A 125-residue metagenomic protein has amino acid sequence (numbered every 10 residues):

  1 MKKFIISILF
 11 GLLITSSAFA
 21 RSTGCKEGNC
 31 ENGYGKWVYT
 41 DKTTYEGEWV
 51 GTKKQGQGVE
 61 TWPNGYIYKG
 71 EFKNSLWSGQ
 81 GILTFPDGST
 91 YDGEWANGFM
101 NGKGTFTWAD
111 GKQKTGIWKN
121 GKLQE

Functional and structural regions predicted by a protein language model:
K2-I8: Sec-dependent signal peptide recognition, specifically the positively charged N-region followed immediately by
I5, T15-E125: Glycine/tyrosine- and acidic-biased, solvent-exposed loop/turn segments at the edges of beta-strands
G11-L12: Repetitive helical segments and hydrophobic/amphipathic motifs
